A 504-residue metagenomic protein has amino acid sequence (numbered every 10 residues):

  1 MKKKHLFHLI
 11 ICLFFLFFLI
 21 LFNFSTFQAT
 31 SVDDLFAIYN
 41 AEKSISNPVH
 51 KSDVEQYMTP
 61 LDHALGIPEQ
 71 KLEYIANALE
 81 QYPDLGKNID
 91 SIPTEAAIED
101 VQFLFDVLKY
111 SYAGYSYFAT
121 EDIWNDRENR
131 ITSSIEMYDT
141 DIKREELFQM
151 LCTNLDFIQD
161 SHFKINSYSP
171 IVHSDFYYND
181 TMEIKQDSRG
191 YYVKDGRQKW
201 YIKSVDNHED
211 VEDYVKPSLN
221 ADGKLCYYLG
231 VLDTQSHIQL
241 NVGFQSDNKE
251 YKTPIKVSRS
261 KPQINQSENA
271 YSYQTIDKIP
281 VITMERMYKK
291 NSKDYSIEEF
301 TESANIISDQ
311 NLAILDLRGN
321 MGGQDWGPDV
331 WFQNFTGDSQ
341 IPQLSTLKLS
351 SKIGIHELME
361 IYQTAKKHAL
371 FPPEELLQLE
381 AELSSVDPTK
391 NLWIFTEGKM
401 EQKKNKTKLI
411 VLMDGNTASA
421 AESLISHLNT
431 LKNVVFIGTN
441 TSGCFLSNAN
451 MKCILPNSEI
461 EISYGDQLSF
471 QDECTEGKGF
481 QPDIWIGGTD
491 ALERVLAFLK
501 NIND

Functional and structural regions predicted by a protein language model:
M1-F14: N-terminal Sec-pathway targeting helices
H8, F18-A313, L317-G323, V330-Q343 (+4 more regions): Flexible, low-complexity junctional segments that flank or bridge functional domains
T283-M287, D316-N320, L344-I355, L412-N416 (+2 more regions): Active-site-proximal beta-strand/loop segments in catalytic clefts of secreted hydrolases
N291-K293, G322-W331, L358, S419-S423 (+2 more regions): Extracytoplasmic/secreted cell-surface and envelope-processing proteins
I307-L392, N429: Glycine- and acidic-residue-enriched helix-capping/beta->alpha junction motif
T396-L412: Short, conserved helix/loop micro-motifs enriched in His/Cys and acidic residues
K408-T430, V435-G443: Extended C-terminal subregions enriched in glycine
L431, F436-L492: BRCT (BRCA1 C-terminal) domain core and associated BRCT-interaction motifs
